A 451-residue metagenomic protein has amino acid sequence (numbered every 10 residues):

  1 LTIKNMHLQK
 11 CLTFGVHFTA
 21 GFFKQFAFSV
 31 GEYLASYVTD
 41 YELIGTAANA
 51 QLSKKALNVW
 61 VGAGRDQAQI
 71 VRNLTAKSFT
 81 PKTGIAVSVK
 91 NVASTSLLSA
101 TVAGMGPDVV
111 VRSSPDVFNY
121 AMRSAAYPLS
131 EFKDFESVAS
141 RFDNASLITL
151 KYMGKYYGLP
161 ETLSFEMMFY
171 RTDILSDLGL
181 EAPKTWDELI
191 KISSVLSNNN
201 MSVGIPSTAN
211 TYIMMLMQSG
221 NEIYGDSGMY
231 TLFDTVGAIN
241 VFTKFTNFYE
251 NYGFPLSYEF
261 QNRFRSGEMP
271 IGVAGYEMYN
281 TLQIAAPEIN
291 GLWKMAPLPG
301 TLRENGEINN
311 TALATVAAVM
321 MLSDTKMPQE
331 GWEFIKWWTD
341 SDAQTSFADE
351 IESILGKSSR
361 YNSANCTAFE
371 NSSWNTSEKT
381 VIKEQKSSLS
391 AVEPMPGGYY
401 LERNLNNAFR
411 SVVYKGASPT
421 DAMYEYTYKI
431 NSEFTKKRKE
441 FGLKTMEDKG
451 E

Functional and structural regions predicted by a protein language model:
L1-D116, D421, Y428-E451: Conserved N-terminal structural module of periplasmic/extracytoplasmic solute-binding proteins
Y37, Y41, G45-Q51, P115-M167 (+4 more regions): Hinge/lid segment of periplasmic solute-binding proteins
K77-A145, K151, D173-E181, P270-I271 (+2 more regions): Extracytoplasmic "Venus flytrap"/periplasmic binding protein-like
K90-S99, W186-K191, F254-S266: Short helix-initiation/N-cap motifs at beta->coil->alpha
Y152-E161, E166, E188-I239, M269-I271 (+1 more regions): Extracytoplasmic/periplasmic solute-binding protein
G228-S257, T301: Glycine-centered hinge/linker elements that transmit conformational signals in sensory and ligand-binding systems
N251, A286-S358, S387-S390: Extracytoplasmic/periplasmic substrate-recognition and gating elements
L298-G300, D349-S411, K439-E451: Long, aromatic- and glycine/proline-rich binding clefts that accommodate carbohydrate-like moieties
